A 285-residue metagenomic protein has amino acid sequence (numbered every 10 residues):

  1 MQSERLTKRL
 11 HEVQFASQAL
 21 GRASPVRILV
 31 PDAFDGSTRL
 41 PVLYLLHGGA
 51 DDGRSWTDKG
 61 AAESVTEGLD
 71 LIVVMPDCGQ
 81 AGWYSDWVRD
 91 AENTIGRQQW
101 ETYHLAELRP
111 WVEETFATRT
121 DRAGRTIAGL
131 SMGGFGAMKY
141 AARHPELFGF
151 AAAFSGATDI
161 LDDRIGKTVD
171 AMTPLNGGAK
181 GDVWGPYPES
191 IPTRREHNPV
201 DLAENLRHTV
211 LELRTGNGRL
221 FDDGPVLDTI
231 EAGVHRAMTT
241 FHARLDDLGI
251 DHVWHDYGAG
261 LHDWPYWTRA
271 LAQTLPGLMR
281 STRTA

Functional and structural regions predicted by a protein language model:
M1-A285: Non-catalytic cap/lid and distal C-terminal segments of serine-dependent acyl enzymes
